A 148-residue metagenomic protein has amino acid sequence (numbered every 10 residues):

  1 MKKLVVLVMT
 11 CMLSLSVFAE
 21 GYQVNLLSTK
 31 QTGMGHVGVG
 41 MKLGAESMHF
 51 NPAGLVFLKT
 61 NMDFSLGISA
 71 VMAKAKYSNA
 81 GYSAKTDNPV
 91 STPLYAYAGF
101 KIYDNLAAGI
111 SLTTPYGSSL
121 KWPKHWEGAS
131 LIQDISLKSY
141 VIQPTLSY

Functional and structural regions predicted by a protein language model:
M1-Q23: Cleavable N-terminal export/targeting peptides
L15-A108, L112-T114: N-terminal, post-signal peptide beta-strand-biased segments of exported outer-membrane/organellar beta-barrel and other
A80-A84, W126-Q133: Extracellular loop and loop/strand-boundary signature of outer-membrane beta-barrel proteins
V90-T92, H125-G128, Y140: Short acidic (Asp/Glu) patches
Y97, T145-S147: Outer-membrane beta-barrel architecture
S118, S130-T145: A gly/proline- and charged-residue-enriched helix-loop-helix capping module
